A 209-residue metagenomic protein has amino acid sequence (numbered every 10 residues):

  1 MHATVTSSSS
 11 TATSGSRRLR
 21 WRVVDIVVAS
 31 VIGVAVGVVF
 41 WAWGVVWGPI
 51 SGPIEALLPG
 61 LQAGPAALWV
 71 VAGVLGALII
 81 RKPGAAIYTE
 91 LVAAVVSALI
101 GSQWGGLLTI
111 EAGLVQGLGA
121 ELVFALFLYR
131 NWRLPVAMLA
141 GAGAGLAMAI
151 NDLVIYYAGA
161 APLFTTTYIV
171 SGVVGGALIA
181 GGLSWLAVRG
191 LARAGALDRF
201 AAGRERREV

Functional and structural regions predicted by a protein language model:
M1-T13, L19, V23-V27, V39 (+1 more regions): Alpha-helical transmembrane segments and their cytosolic interface
H2-T6, T11-G76: Hydrophobic transmembrane alpha-helices
I26-V31, A67, V71, P83-L91 (+4 more regions): Hydrophobic alpha-helical transmembrane segments
S30-G33, E111-L153: Short helix-perturbing small/polar motifs within transmembrane alpha-helices
V38-P65, V95-T109, M148-S171: Membrane interfacial helix motifs at helix-loop boundaries and amphipathic/re-entrant anchors
F40, G44, G48, A77 (+11 more regions): Membrane-water interface at transmembrane helix exits
G52-P59, L128-W132, A196: Membrane interface segments of multi-pass transport proteins and intramembrane proteases
G60-A120: Alpha-helical membrane segments and adjacent membrane-interface helices in multi-pass membrane proteins
